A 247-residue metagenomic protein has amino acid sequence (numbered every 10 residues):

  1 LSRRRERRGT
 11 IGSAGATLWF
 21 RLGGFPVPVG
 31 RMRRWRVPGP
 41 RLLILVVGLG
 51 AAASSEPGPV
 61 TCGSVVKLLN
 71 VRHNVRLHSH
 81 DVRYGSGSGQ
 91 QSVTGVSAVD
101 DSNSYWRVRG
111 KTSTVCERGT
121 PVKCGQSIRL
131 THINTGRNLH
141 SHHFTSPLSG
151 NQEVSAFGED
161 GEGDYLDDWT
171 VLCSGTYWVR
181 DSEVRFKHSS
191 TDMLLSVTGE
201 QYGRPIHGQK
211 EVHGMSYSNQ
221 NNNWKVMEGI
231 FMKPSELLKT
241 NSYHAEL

Functional and structural regions predicted by a protein language model:
S2-I44: Classical eukaryotic N-terminal signal peptides for Sec-dependent ER targeting/secretion, especially the positively
R33-L247: Lectin-like carbohydrate-binding module/patch detector with strong preference for beta-trefoil
